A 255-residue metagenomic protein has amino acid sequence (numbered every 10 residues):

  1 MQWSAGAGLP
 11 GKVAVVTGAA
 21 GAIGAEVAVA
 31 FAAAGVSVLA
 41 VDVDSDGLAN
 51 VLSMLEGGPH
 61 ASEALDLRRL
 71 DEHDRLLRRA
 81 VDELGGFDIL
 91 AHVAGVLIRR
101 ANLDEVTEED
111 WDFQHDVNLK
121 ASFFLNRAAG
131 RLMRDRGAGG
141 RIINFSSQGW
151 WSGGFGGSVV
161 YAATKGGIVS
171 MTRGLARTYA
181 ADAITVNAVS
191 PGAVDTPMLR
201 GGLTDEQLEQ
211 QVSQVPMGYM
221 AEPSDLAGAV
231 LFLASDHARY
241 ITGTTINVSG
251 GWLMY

Functional and structural regions predicted by a protein language model:
M1-G6, L97-R100, L231, T242-Y255: Short C-terminal tail/terminal secondary-structure segment of NAD(P)H-dependent dehydrogenase/reductase domains
A7-L39: Canonical Rossmann dinucleotide-binding motif of NAD(H)/NADP(H)-dependent dehydrogenases/reductases, specifically
K12, G86-F87, M133-S147, A181-I184 (+1 more regions): Active-site loop of short-chain dehydrogenase/reductase
A34-N50: Conserved glycine-rich Rossmann-like NAD(P)H-binding loop of the short-chain dehydrogenase/reductase
A101-L103, T107-H115, Q211: Substrate-binding pocket helix/loop in short-chain dehydrogenase/reductase
N126, T164, T172: Active-site helix of classical SDR
R131, R177-A181, R239: Alpha-helical segment proximal to the catalytic Tyr-Lys
